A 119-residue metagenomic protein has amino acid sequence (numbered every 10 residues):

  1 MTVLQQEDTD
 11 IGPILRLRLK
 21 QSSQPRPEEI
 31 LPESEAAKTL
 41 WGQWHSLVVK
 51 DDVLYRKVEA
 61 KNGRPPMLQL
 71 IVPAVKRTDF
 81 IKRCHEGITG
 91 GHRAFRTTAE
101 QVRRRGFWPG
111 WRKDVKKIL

Functional and structural regions predicted by a protein language model:
M1-L119: RNase H-like DDE catalytic core and adjacent DNA/metal-binding regions of integrase/transposase superfamily proteins
